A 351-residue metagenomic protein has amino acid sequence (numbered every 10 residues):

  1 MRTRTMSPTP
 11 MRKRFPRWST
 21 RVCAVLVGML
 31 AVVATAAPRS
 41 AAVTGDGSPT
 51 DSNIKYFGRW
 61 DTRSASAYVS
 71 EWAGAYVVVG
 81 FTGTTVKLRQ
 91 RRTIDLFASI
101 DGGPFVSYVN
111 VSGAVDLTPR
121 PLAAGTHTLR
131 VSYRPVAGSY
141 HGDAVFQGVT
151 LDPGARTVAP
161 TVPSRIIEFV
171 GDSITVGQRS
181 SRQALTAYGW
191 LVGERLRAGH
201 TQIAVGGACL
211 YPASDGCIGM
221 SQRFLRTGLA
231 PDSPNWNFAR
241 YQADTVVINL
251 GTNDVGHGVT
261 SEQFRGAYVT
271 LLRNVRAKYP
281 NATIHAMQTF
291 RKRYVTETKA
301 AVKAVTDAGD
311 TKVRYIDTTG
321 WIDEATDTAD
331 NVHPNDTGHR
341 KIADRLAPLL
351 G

Functional and structural regions predicted by a protein language model:
R2-L26: N-terminal export and membrane-targeting signals
A24-V170, V176-A184: N-terminal secretory targeting modules
G74, V176-G266, K292-T296, H333: Conserved SGNH/GDSL esterase-like catalytic core that processes O-acyl groups on lipids and polysaccharides
V158-P160, P231-Q242, R273-Y279: Surface-exposed acidic, glycine-flexible loop patches that form ligand/cofactor-binding and adhesion interfaces
I166-G171, T175, G199-A204, D244-N249 (+2 more regions): Structural recognition of the beta-strand scaffold that forms the well-ordered cores of secreted hydrolase catalytic
T186, W190, E194, E262 (+6 more regions): Solvent-exposed, polar/charged alpha-helical surfaces in well-ordered, non-transmembrane soluble domains, broadly
V247-N253, L272-K299: Active-site segments of SGNH/GDSL-like serine hydrolases that catalyze O-acetyl group transfer/hydrolysis on lipids
F290-G351: Catalytic His-Asp segment of secreted/periplasmic serine-dependent ester chemistry enzymes
